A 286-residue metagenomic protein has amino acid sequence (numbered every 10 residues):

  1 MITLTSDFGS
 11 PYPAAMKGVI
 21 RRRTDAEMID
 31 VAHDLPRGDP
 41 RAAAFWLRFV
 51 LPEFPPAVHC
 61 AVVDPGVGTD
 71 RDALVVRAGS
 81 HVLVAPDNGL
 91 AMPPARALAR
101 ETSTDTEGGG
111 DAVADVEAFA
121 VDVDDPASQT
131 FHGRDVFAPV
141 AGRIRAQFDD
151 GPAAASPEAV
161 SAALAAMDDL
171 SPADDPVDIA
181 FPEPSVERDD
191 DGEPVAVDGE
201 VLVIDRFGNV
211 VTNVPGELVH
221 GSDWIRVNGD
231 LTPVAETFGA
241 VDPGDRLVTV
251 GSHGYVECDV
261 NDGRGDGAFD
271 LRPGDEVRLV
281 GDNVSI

Functional and structural regions predicted by a protein language model:
M1-A73: N-terminal glycine-/serine-/threonine-rich phosphate-binding loop
M1-T3, E27-I29, A57-C60, A73-V75 (+7 more regions): Structural motif
P11, A15, G38, A42-F45 (+4 more regions): Conserved active-site and cofactor/substrate-binding residues in soluble primary-metabolism enzymes
D25, A42, P55-P56, C60-E107 (+1 more regions): Active-site histidine-anchored catalytic micro-motif
V123-N213, L218-G221: Anionic-ligand-binding alpha/beta catalytic cores of soluble enzymes and soluble regulatory domains that recognize
V211-D270: A conserved acidic, glycine/proline-rich C-terminal tail/linker
V260-I286: Generic C-terminus detector
